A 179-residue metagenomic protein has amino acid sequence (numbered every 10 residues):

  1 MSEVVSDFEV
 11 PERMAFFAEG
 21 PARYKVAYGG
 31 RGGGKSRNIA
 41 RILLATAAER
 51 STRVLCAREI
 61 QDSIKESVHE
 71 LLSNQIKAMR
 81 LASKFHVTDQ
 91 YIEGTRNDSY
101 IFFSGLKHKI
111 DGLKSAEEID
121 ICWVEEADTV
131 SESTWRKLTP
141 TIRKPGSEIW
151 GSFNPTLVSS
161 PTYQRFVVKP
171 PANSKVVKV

Functional and structural regions predicted by a protein language model:
M1-V179: Short, flexible loop motifs at catalytic/binding sites
